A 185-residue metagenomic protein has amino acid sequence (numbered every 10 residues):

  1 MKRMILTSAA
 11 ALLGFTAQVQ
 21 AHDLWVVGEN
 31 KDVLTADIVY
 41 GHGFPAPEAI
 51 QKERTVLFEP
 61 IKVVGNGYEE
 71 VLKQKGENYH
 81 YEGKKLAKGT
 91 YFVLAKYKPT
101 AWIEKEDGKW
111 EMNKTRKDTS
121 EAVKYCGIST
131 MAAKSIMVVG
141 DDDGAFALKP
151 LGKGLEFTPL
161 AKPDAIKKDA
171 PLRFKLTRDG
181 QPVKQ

Functional and structural regions predicted by a protein language model:
M1-V19: Gram-negative bacterial Sec-dependent N-terminal signal peptides
Q20-G76, Y81: Start-of-domain marker
A21-V33, W110-R173, T177-K184: Beta-strand-rich domain onsets/edges
Y40-H42, Y97-P99, A161: A mature extracytoplasmic/lumenal domain signature
G43, T100, D179-Q181: Short coil/turn motifs at secondary-structure junctions
P45, K98-E106: Short acidic/polar inter-strand loop motif in beta-rich domains
K85-L86: Residue-level recognition of secondary-structure-to-loop junctions
G89-A101: Short, aromatic- and glycine-rich surface loops/edge beta-strands on solvent-exposed regions
